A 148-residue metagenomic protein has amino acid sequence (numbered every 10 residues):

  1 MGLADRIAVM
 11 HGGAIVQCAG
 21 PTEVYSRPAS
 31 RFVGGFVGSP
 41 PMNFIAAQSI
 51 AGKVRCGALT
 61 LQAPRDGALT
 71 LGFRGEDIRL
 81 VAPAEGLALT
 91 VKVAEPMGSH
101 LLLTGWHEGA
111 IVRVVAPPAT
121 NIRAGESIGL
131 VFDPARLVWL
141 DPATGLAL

Functional and structural regions predicted by a protein language model:
M1-A4, S26-R27, F36: Hydrophobic Walker B segment
G2-V9, G20: Conserved catalytic segment of ABC-fold P-loop ATPases
V9, A68-F73, A124-F132: A short, hydrophobic beta-strand micro-motif
A19, R27-P28: Short beta-to-alpha loop/turn elements within the nucleotide-binding domains of ABC transporters
A29-K92, L101-I122: ATPase nucleotide-binding modules
I122-L148: Generic C-terminus detector
